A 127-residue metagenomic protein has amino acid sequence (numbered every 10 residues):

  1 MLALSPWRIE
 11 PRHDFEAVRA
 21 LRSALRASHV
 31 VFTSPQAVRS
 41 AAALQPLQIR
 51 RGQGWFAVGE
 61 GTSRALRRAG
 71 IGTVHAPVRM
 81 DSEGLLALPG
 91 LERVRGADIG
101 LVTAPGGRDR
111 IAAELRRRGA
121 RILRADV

Functional and structural regions predicted by a protein language model:
M1-V127: Signature of uroporphyrinogen-III synthase
